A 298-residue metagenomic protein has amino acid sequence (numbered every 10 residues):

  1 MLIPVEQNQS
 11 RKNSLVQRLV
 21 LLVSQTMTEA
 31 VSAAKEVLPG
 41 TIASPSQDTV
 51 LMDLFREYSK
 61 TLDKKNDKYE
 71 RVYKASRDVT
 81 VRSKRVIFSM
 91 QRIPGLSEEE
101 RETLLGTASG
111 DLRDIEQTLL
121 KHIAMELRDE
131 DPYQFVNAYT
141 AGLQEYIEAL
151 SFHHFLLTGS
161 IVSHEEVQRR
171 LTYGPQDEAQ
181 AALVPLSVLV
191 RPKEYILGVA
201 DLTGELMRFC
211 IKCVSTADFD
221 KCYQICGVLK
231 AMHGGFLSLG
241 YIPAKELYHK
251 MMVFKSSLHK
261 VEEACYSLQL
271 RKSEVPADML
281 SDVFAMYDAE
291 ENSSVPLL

Functional and structural regions predicted by a protein language model:
M1-T26: N-terminal amphipathic/basic-hydrophobic helices that include classical n-h-c signal peptides and signal-anchor
L19, V23-V37, A244-L298: C-terminal accessory extensions/subdomains outside the catalytic/core fold
L19-E126: Leu/Val/Ala/Ile-rich N-terminal alpha-helices, chiefly Sec-type signal peptides and the beginnings
A43, K60, K64-D78, L96-T107 (+6 more regions): Non-transmembrane, amphipathic alpha-helical segments
T49-D67, F88-S89, E99, M125-Y133 (+2 more regions): Short, charged/polar, low-complexity loop and linker segments that flank or interrupt alpha-helical bundles
R71-K74, D78-V81, R85, T103 (+11 more regions): Charged, amphipathic alpha-helical oligomerization/scaffolding segments
Q91-E98, A124-L127, D131, I161 (+3 more regions): Structured alpha-helical bundle/scaffold domains in large eukaryotic membrane-trafficking regulators
R101-A181: Long, charged all-alpha helical bundle/coiled-coil segments in cytosolic proteins
